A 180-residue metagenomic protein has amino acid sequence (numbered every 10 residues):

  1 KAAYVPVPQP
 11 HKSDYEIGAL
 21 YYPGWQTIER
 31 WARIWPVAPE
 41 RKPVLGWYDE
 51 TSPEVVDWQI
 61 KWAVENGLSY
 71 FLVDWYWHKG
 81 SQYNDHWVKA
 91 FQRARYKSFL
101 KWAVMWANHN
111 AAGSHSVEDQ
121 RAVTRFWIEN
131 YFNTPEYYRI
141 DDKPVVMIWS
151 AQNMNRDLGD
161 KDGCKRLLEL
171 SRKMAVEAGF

Functional and structural regions predicted by a protein language model:
K1-F180: Glycan-processing catalytic domains of CAZymes
